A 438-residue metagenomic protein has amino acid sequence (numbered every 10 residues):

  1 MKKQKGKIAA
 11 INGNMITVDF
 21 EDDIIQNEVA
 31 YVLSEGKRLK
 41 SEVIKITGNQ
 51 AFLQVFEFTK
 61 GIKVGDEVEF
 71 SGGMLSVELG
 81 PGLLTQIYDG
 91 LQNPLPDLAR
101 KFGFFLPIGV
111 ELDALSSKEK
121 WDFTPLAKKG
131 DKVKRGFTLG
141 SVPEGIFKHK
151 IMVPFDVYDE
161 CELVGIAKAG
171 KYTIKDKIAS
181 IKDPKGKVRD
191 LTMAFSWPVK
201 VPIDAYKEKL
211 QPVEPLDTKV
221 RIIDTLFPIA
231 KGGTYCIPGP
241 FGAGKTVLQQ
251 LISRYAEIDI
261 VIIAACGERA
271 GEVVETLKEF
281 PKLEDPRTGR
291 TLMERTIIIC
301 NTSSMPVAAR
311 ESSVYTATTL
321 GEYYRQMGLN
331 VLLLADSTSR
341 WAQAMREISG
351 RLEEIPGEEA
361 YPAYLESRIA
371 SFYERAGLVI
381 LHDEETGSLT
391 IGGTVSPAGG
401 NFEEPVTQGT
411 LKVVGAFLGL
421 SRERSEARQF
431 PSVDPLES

Functional and structural regions predicted by a protein language model:
M1-R100, F104-P107: N-terminal accessory targeting/assembly segments
I11, I46, G90, L126 (+3 more regions): Residue-level recognition of beta-strand microenvironments
M15-D19, A51-E57, S117-K128, E162-A167 (+1 more regions): Short alpha-helix capping/helix-loop boundary micro-motifs
E21, E35, G73-M74, Q92 (+4 more regions): Short, surface-exposed secondary-structure boundary micro-motifs
L39, G48-A51, G73, V157 (+4 more regions): Metallocofactor- and cofactor-centric catalytic cores in central/energy metabolism, strongly enriched
R100-F137, S141-D156, T173-G233, L248-L251 (+2 more regions): P-loop NTPase nucleotide-binding/switch module
T225-L226, G232-S438: P-loop NTPase catalytic core
